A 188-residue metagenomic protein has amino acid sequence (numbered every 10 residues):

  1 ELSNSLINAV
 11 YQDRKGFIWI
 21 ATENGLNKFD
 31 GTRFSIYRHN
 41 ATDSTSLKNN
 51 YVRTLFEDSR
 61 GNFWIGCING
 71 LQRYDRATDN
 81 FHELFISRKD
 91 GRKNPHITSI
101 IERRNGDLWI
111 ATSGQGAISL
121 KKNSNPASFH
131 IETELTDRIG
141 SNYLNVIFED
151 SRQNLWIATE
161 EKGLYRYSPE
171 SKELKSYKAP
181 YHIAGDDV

Functional and structural regions predicted by a protein language model:
E1-V188: Carboxylate-rich, polar loop motifs that coordinate divalent cations or form catalytic acidic clusters
